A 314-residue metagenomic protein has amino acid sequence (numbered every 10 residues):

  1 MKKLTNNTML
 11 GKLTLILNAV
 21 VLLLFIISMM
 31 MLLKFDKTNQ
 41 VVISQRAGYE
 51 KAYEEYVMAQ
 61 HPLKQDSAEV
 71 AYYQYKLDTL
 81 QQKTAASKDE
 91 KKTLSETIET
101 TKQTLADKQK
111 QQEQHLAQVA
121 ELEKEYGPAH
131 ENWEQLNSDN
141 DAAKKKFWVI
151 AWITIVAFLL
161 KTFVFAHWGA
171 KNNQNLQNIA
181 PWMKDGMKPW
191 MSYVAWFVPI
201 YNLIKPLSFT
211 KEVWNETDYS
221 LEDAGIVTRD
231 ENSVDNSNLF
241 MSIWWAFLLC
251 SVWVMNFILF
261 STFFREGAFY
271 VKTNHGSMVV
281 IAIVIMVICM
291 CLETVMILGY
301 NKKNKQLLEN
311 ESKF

Functional and structural regions predicted by a protein language model:
K3-F25, D185-F197, N232-V252: Alpha-helical membrane-anchoring segments
V21-Q40, V254-N256: Alpha-helical transmembrane segments of multi-pass membrane proteins
L33-W148: Low-complexity, proline/glycine-enriched hydrophobic segments characteristic of transmembrane helices
K146-G169: Selective detector of the "anchor" transmembrane alpha-helix that sits immediately C-terminal
W168-Q177, L207-Y219, C291-F314: Cytosolic juxtamembrane helix at the C-terminal end of the final transmembrane segment
P189-K211: Hydrophobic, aromatic-rich membrane-embedded alpha-helical segments
P206-I243: Membrane-interface alpha-helices
N238, W244-F314: Juxtamembrane transition segments at transmembrane-helix termini in multipass membrane proteins
